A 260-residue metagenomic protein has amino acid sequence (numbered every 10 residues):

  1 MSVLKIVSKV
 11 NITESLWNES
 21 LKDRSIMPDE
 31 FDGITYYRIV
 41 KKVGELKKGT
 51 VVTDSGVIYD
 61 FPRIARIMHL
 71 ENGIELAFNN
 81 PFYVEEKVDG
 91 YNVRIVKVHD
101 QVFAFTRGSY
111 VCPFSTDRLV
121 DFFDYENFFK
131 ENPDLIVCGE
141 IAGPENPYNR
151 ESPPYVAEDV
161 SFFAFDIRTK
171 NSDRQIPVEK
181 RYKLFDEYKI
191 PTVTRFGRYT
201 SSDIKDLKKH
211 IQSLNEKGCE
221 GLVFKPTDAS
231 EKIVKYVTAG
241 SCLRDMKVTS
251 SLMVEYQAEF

Functional and structural regions predicted by a protein language model:
M1-F260: Core nucleotide-handling region used for phosphoryl-transfer chemistry
